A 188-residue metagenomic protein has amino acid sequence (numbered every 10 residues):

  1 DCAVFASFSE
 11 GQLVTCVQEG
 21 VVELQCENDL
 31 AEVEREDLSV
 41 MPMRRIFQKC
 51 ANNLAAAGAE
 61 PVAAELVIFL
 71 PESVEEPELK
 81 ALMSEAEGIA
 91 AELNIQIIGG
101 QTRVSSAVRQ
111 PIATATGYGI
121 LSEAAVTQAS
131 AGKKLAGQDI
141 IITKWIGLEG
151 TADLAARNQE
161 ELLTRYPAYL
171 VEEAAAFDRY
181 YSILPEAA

Functional and structural regions predicted by a protein language model:
D1-A188: Helix-biased detector of long, well-ordered alpha-helical tracts
